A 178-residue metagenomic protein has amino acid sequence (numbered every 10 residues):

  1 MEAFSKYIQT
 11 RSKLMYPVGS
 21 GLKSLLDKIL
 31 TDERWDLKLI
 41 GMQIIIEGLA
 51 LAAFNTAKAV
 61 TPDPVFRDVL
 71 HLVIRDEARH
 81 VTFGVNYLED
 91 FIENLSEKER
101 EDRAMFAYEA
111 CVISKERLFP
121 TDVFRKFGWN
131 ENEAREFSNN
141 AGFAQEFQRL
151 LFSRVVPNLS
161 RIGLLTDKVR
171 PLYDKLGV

Functional and structural regions predicted by a protein language model:
M1-V178: Non-heme di-metal
